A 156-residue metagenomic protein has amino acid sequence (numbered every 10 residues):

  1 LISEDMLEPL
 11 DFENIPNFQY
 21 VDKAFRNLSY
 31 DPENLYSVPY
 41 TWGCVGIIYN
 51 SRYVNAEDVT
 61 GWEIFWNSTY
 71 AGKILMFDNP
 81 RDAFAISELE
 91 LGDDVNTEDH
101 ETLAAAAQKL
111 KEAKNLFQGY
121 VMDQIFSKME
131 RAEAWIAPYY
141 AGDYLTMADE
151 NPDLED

Functional and structural regions predicted by a protein language model:
L1-I2, S127: Early extracytoplasmic/lumenal segment of secretory-pathway proteins
S3-P9, D31-L35, M147-D156: Ligand-binding "clamshell"
M6, I15, S51-Y53, Y70 (+2 more regions): Solvent-exposed coil/turn segments that connect beta secondary-structure elements in extracytoplasmic/periplasmic
E8-I47, K73: A structural signal for short loop-to-beta-strand junctions that line the ligand-binding cleft of periplasmic/secreted
G46-Y53, E88-E90: A bilobed periplasmic-binding-protein/Venus flytrap-type ligand-binding module shared by bacterial periplasmic
R52-T60, G92-E98: Short helix-loop capping/hinge motifs at secondary-structure junctions, enriched in acidic/polar residues
E63-D78, L91: Short loop->beta-strand "edge-of-pocket" segments that line small-molecule binding or catalytic clefts across diverse
K73-N79, A83, S87, V95-D156: Ligand-binding pocket segment of bilobal, Venus flytrap-like solute-binding proteins
